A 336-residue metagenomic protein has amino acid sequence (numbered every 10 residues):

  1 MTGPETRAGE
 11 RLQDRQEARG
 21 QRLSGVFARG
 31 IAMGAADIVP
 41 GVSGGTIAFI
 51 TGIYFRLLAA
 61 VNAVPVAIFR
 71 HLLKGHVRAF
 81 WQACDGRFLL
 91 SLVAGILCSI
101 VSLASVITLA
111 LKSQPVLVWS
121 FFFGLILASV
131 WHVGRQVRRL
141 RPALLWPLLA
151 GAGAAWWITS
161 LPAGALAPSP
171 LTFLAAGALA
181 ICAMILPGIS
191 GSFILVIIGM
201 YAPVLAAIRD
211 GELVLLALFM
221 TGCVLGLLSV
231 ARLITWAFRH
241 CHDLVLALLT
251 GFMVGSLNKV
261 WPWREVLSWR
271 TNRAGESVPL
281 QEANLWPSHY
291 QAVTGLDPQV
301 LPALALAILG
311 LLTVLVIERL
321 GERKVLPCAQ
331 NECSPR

Functional and structural regions predicted by a protein language model:
T2-I38, S43-L186, S190-R336: Multi-pass membrane proteins that catalyze or facilitate reactions on polyprenyl-/lipid-phosphate substrates and their
